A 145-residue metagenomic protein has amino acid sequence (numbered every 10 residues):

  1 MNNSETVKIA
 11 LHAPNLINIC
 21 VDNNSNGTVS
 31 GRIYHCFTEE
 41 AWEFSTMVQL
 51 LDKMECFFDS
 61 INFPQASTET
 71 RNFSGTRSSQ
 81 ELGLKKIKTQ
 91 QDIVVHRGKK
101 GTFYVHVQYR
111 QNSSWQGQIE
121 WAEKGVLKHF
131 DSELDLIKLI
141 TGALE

Functional and structural regions predicted by a protein language model:
M1-I19, S25-G27, D52-S113, E145: Intrinsic disorder/low-complexity detector
D22-T38, Q108-K124: Short aromatic-glycine-(Arg/Gly/Cys) micro-motifs in beta-strand/loop hairpins
S30-G31, V48-L51: Short amphipathic alpha-helical segments
F37-S45, D52-D59, Q118-E145: Mixed-charge, glycine-accented linear interaction segment located at domain edges/termini
